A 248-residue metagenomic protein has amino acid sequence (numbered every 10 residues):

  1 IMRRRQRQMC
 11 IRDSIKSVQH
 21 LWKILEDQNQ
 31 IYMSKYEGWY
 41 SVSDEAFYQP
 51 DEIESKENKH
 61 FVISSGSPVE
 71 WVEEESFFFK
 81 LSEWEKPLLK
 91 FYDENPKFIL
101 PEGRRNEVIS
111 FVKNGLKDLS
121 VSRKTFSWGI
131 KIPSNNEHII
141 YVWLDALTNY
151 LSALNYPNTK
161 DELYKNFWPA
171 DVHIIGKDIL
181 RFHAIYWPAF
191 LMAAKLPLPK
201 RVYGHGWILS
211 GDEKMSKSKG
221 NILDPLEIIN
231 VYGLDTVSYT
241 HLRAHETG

Functional and structural regions predicted by a protein language model:
I1-R7, I11, H241-G248: Single conserved hydrophobic/aromatic residue that forms the stacking wall/gate of nucleotide- or nucleobase-binding
R3-Q8, R12-F91, N95-F98: N-terminal, positively charged nucleic-acid-binding surface of large information/translation enzymes
I15-S17, F61-R243: Structured secondary-structure scaffolds
